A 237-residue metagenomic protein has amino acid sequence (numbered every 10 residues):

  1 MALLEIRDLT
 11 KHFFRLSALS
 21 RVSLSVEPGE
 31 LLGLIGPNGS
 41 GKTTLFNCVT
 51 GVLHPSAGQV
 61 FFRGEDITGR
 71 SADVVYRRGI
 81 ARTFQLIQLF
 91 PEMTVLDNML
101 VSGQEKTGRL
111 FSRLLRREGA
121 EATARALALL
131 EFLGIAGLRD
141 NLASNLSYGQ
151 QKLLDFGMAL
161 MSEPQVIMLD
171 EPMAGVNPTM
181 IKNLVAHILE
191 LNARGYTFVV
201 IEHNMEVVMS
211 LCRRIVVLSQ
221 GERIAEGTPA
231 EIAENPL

Functional and structural regions predicted by a protein language model:
I35-P37: The feature captures the beta-strand-to-loop junction immediately N-terminal to the Walker
T50: Helix-to-loop junction immediately C-terminal to a conserved catalytic motif
G58-E65, R78: Conserved ABC transporter NBD signature motif
L100, S112-N141, A186-L189, L237: Conserved ABC ATPase "signature" region
I167-E171: Catalytic Walker B motif of ABC-type/P-loop ATPase nucleotide-binding domains
